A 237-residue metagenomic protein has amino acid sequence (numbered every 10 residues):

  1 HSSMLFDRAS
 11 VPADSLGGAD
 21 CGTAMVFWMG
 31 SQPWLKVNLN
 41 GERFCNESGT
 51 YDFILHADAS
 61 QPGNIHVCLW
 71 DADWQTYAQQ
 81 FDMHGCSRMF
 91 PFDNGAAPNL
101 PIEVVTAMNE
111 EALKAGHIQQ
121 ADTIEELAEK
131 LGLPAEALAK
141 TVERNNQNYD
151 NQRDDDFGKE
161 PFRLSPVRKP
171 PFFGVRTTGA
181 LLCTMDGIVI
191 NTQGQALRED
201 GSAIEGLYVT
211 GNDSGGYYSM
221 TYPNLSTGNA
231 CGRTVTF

Functional and structural regions predicted by a protein language model:
H1-E143, Q147-F237: Residues forming the flavin
